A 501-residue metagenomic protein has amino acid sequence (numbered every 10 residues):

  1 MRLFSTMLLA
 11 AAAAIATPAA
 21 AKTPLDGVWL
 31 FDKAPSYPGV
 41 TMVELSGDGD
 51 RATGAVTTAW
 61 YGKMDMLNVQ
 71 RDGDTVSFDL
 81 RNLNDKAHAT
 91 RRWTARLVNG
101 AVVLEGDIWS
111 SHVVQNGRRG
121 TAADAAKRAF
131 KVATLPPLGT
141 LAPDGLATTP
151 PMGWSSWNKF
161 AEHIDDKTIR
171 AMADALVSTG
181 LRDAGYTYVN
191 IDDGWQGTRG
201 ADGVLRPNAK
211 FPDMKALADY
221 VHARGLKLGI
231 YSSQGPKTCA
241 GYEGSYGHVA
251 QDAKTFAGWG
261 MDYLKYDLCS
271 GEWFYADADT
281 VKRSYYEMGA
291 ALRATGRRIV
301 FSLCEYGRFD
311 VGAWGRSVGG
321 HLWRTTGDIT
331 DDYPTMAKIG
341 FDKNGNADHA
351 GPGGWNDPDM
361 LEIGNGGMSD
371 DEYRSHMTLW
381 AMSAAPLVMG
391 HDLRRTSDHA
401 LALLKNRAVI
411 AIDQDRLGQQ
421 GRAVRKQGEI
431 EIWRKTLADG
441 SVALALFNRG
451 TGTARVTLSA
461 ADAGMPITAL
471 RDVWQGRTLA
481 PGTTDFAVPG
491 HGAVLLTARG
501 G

Functional and structural regions predicted by a protein language model:
A16-P18: N-terminal signal peptide c-region/cleavage motif recognized by signal peptidases
K22, K63-T75, R96-P143: Edge beta-strand at a domain terminus
K22-N99: Central antiparallel beta-sheet cores of small beta-barrel/beta-sandwich binding domains
A133-H163: An acidic-aromatic substrate-binding cleft motif
T168-Y275: Aromatic-lined carbohydrate-binding/catalytic grooves of carbohydrate-active enzymes
Q251, R293, R297-D392: Glycan-recognition surfaces
W380-S383, V388-G390, K426-A463: Carbohydrate-binding surface patches
P481-G501: C-terminal beta-strand-rich structural cap/linker in extracellular carbohydrate-active enzymes
